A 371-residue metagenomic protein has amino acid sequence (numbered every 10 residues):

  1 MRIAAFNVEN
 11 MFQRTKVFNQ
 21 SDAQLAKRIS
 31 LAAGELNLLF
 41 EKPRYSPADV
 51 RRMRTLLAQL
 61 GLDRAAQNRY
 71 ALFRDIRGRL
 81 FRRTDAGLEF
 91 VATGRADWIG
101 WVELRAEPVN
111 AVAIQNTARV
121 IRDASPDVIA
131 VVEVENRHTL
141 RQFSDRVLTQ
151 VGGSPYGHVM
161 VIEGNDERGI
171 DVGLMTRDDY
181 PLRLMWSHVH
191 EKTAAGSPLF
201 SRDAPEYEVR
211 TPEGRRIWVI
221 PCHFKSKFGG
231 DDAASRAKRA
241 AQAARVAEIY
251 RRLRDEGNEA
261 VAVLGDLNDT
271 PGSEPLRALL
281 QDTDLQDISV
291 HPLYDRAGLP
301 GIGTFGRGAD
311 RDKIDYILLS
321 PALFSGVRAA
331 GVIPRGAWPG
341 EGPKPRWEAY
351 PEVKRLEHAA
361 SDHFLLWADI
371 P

Functional and structural regions predicted by a protein language model:
M1-Q150, M160-N165: N-terminal, active-site-proximal structural segment of metallo-dependent hydrolase catalytic domains
M1-R2, A124-V128, S154-G157, G214-I217 (+2 more regions): Loop/turn elements at helix/coil->beta-strand transitions in domains of secreted/extracellular proteins
R2, T15, H188-S201, E208 (+3 more regions): Metal-dependent phosphoester-hydrolase catalytic domains
V8, V134, F224, D266-L267 (+1 more regions): Active-site metal-binding loops of divalent metal-dependent hydrolases
A65-A66, L72, I76, V109 (+1 more regions): Structured beta-strand-rich core segments of catalytic domains in phosphoester-bond hydrolases
V102-P108, S125-V131, V161, A194 (+3 more regions): Second-shell loop/turn segments in exported
N136-H138, E167-D171, K227-G229, N268-E274 (+2 more regions): Active-site environment of divalent metal-dependent phosphoester hydrolases
P212-R215, I220-R236: Active-site His/acidic residue clusters
